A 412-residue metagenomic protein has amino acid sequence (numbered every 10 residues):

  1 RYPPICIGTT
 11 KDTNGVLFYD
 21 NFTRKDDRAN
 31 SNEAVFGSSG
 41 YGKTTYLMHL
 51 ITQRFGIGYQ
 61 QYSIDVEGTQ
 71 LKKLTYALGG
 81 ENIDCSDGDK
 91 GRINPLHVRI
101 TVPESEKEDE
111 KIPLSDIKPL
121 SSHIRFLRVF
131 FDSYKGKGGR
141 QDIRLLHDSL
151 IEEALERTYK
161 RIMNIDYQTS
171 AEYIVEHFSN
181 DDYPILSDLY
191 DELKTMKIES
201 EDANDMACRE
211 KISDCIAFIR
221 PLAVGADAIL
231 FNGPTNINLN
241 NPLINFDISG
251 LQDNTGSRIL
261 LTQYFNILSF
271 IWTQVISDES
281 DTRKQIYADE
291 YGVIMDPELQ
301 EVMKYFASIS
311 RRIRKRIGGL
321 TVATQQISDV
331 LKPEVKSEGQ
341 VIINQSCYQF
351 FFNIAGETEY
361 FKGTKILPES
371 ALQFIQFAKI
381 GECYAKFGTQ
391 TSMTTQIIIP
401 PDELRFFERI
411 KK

Functional and structural regions predicted by a protein language model:
R1-L17, T23, T69-D89, N94-G318 (+3 more regions): P-loop NTPase motor domains
V35: Hydrophobic anchor at the beta1->P-loop junction of P-loop NTPases
S38-G40, V330-K412: C-terminal regions of RecA-like/P-loop NTPase motor modules
K43: Conserved lysine of the Walker
Y46: Hydrophobic positions on the alpha1 helix immediately C-terminal to the Walker A/P-loop
Q53-Y62, L78: Post-Walker A helix-loop "phosphate-sensing" segment adjacent to the P-loop in P-loop NTPases
Q61-I64, N245, I313, G319-Q325: Structural recognition of the conserved hydrophobic beta-strand(s) that form the central parallel beta-sheet of P-loop
E67, V322-I327, N353-A355: A short beta-strand-to-loop transition that corresponds to the Sensor-1 phosphate-sensing loop of AAA+ P-loop ATPases
